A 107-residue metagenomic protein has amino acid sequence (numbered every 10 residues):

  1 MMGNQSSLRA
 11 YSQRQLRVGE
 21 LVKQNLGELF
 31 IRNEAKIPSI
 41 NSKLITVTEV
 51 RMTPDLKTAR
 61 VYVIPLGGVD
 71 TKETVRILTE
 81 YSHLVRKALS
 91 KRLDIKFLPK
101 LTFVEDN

Functional and structural regions predicted by a protein language model:
M1-T58, I64-N107: Charge-rich, low-complexity N-terminal segments
